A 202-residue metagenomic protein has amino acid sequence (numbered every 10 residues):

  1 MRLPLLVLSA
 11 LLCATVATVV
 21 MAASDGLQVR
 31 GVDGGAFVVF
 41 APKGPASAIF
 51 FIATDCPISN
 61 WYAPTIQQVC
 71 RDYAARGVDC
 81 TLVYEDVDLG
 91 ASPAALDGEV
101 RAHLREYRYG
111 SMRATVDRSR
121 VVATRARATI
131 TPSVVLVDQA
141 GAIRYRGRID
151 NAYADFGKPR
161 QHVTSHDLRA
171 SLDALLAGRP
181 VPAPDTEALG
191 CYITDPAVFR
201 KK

Functional and structural regions predicted by a protein language model:
M1-P4: Positively charged n-region of N-terminal signal peptides that target proteins for export
V7-T18: Bacterial N-terminal signal peptides
V20-A23: Boundary at the C-terminal end of the N-terminal hydrophobic targeting segment
G26-S47: A short beta-strand-turn-helix
P42-P57, L172: Short active-site neighborhood of thiol/selenol oxidoreductases, capturing the structured segment around
N60-Y107, V116-R125: Structural microenvironment flanking redox-active thiols in thiol-disulfide oxidoreductases
Y109-M112, A128-V135: Structural micro-motif
I143-R144, R148-K202: Thiol-/selenol-based redox modules, centered on thioredoxin-like and closely related oxidoreductase domains
